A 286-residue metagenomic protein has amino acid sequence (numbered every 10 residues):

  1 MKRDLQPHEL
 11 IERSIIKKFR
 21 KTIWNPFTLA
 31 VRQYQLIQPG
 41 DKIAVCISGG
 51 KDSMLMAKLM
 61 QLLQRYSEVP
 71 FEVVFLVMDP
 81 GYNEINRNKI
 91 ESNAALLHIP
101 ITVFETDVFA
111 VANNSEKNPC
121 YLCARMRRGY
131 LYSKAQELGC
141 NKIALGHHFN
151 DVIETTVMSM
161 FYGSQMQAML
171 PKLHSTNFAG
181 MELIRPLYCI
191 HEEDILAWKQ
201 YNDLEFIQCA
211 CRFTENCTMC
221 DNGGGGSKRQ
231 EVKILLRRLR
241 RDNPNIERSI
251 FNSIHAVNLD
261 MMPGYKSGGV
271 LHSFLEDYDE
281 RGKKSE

Functional and structural regions predicted by a protein language model:
M1-M158, Y162-M166, L170, E193-A197 (+2 more regions): ATP-dependent adenylation/nucleotidyltransferase module used to activate substrates
H8-E12, S115-E116, A179-G180, E231 (+1 more regions): Short amphipathic alpha-helical segments at helix-loop
K17, K21, E84, R125 (+6 more regions): Electropositive phosphate-/nucleotide-binding environments in soluble metabolic enzymes
F27, V31, L187, F251-I254: Long, contiguous hydrophobic alpha-helical segments, chiefly transmembrane helices and signal peptides
D79-G81, D107-F109, S175, C189 (+2 more regions): Short, solvent-exposed coil/turn elements at secondary-structure transition points
M126-L138, K172-F178, V232-S253: Short, basic, helix/turn surface patches
D151-E231, L235-L236: Catalytic subdomain that performs nucleotidyl-dependent activation
L204-E286: The feature marks non-catalytic terminal segments
